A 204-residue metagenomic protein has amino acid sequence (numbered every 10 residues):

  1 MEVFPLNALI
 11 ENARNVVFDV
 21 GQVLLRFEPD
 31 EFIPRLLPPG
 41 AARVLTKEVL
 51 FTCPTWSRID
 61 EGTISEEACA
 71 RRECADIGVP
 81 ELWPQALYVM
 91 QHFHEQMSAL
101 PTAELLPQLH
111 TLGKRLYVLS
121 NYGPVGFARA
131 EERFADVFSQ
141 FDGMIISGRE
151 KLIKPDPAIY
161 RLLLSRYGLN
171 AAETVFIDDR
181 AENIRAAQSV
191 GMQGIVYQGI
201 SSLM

Functional and structural regions predicted by a protein language model:
E2-F18, L119, G123-P124, A128-M204: Asp-based, Mg2+/Mn2+-dependent phosphohydrolase catalytic module
E2-T52, S189-V190: Active-site neighborhood of HAD-like aspartate-dependent phosphohydrolases
F4, L82-Y117, P157: Short, acidic loop-to-helix structural element flanking the phosphoryl-transfer center in phosphate-processing enzymes
E31-F32, P54, A68, R72 (+6 more regions): Alpha-helical elements of Rossmann-like donor-binding domains used by nucleotide-donor carbohydrate transfer enzymes
I33, C69-C74, M90, G126-A130: Hydrophobic alpha-helical core bundles mediating ligand binding, dimerization, or RNAP-core interactions
T46, T55-I59, L106: Generic hydrophobic alpha-helical segments
W56-L87: A metal-dependent, Asp-based hydrolase signature
A75, E104-P107, T111, S165 (+1 more regions): Surface-exposed alpha-helical segments enriched in charged/polar residues
